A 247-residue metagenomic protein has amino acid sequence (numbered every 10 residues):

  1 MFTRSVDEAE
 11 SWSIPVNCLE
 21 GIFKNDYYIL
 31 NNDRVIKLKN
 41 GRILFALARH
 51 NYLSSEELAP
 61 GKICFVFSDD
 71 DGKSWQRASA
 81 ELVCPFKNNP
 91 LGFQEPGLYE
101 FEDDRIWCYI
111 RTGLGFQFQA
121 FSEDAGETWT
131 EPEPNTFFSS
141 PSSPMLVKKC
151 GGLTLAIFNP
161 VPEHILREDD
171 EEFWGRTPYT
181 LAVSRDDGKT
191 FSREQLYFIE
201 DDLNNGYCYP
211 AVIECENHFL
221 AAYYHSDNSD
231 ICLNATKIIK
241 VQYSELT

Functional and structural regions predicted by a protein language model:
M1-T247: Asp-box/BNR beta-propeller blade signature and adjacent active/binding-site loops in extracellular glycan-interacting
